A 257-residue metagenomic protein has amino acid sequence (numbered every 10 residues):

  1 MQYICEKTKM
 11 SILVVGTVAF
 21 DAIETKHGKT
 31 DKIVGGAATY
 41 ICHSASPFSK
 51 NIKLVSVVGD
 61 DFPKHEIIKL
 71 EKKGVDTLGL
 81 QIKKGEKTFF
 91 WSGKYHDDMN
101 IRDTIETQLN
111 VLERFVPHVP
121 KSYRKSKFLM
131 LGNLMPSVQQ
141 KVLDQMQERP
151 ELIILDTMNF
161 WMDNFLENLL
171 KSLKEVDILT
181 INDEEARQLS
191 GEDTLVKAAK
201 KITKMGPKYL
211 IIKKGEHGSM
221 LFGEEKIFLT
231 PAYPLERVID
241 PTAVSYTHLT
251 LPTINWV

Functional and structural regions predicted by a protein language model:
T8-E24: Positively charged, low-complexity intrinsically disordered leader regions
F20-K32, P47-M130, D144-P150: Conserved N-terminal subdomain of the carbohydrate kinase-like
G28-I33, P231-T242: Short pre-catalytic strand/loop immediately N-terminal to key active-site residues, enriched for Gly-Thr
A38-S46: Histidine-anchored nucleotide/phosphate-binding helix
E66, V138-Q145, E167-K171: A short acidic, amphipathic alpha-helical/loop segment
Q147-L152, F160-L229: Conserved phosphate/ATP/ADP-binding segment of small-molecule kinases
T247-T253: Conserved small/polar residues in nucleotide/adenosyl-binding loops
